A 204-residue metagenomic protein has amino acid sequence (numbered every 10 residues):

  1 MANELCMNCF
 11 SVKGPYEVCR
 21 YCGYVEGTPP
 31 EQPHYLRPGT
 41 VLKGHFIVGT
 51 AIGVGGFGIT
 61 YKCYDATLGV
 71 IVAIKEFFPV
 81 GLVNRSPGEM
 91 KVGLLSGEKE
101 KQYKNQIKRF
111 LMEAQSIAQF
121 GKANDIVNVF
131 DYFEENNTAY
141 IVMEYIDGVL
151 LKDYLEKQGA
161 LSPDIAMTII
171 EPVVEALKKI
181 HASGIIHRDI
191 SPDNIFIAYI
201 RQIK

Functional and structural regions predicted by a protein language model:
G49-G55, T60: Protein kinase glycine-rich loop
Y64-V72, F78-L82: Conserved N-lobe loop of protein kinases adjacent to the ATP-binding glycine-rich P-loop
S86-Q119: AlphaC helix of the eukaryotic protein kinase fold
Y132: Activation-segment/catalytic-loop signature of the eukaryotic protein kinase fold
N136-L150, Y154: Conserved short submotifs of the Hanks-type protein kinase catalytic core that shape the nucleotide-binding pocket
I169-I170: Activation segment signature within eukaryotic-like protein kinase domains
V173-I185: Protein kinase catalytic-loop region centered on the HRD/HxD motif
I195-K204: Conserved protein kinase catalytic/activation segment
